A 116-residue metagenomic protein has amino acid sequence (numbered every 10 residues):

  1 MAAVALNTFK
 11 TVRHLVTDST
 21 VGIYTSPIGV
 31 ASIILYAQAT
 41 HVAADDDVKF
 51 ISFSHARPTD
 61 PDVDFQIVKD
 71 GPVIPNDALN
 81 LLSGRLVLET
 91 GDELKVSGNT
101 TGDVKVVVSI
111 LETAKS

Functional and structural regions predicted by a protein language model:
M1-S32, Y36, G98-S116: C-terminal interaction-tip segments
H41, R57, E112-A114: Beta-strand elements of well-folded, non-transmembrane domains
H41-A44, T100: Short, acidic/polar linear motifs in exposed loop/turn regions
A44-K69: Short, surface-exposed beta-strand/strand-loop-strand elements in extracellular ectodomains
G71-A78: Short proline/glycine- and polar residue-rich coil/turn motifs
A78-R85: Exposed aromatic-hydrophobic patches
R85-D103: Noncatalytic modules at the cell exterior or secretory-pathway interfaces, chiefly beta-strand-rich lectin/adhesion
